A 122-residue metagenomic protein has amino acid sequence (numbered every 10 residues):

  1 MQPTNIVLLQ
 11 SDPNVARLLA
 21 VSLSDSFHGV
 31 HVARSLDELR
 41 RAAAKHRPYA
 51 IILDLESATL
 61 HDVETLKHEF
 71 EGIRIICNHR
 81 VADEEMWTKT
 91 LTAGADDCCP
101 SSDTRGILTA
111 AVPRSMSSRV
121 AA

Functional and structural regions predicted by a protein language model:
Q10: Conserved acidic carboxylate
P13-H31: Two-component/phosphorelay signaling modules centered on CheY-like receiver
R34-A50, A58: Acidic, metal-coordinating helix/loop segments flanking the phosphotransfer/catalytic sites of two-component signaling
A44-H46, L66-G72, A93: Conserved phosphotransfer cores of two-component systems
Y49-E69, D83-M86: Conserved phosphotransfer microenvironments
I51, C98-C99: Two-component signal transduction core modules
H79-C98: Alpha4 helix (beta4-alpha4-beta5 surface) of REC/receiver domains from two-component response regulators
I107-A122: Receiver (REC) domain switch/output surface
